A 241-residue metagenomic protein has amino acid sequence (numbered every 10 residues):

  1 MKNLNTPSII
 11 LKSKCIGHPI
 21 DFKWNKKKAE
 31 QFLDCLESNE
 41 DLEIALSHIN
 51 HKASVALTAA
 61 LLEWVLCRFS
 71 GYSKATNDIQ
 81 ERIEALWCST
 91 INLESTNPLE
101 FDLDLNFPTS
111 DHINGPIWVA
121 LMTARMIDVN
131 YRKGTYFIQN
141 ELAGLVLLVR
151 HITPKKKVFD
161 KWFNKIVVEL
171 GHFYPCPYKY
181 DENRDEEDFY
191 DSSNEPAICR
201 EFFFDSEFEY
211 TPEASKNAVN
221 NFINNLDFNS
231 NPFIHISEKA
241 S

Functional and structural regions predicted by a protein language model:
K2-L11, S237-S241: C-terminal structured domains
L4, L11-S13, H18-W24, K28-D188: Structured binding/interaction patches within domain cores
Y180-S241: Charge-dense, extended regions
